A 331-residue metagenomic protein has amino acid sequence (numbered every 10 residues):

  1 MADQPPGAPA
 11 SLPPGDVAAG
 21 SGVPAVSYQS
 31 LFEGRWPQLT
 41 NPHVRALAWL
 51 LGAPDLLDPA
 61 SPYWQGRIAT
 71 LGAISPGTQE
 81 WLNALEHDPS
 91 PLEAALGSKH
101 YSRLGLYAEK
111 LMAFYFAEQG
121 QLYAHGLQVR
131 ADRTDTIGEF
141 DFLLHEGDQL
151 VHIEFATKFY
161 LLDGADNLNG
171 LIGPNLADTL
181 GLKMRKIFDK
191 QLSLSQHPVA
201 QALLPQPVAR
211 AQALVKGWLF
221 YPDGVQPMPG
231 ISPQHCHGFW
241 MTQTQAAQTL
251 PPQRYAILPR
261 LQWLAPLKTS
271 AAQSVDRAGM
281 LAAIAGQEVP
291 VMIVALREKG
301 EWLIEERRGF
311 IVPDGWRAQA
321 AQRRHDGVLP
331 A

Functional and structural regions predicted by a protein language model:
M1-A331: Intrinsically disordered, low-complexity Ser/Thr/Pro/Gly-rich regulatory segments
